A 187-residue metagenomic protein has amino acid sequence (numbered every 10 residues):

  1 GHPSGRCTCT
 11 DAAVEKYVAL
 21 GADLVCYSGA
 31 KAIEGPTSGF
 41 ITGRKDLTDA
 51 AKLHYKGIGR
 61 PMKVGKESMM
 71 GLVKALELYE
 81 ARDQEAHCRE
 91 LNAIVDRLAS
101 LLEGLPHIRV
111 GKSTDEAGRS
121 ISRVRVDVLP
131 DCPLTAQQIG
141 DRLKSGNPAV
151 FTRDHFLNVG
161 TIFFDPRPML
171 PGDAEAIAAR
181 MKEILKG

Functional and structural regions predicted by a protein language model:
G1-E80, E103, I177-E183: Conserved PLP-enzyme active-site core in the AAT-like
G5-R6, E90, D131: Residues that cap or flank secondary-structure elements
T10-D11, V95, A136: Generic non-transmembrane alpha-helix signal with a bias for helix starts/N-cap capping motifs
L76-S100: Structural signature of PLP-dependent enzymes
L101-K182: Conserved C-terminal alpha-helix-loop-beta "cap" of PLP-dependent enzymes that closes/shapes the active-site mouth
